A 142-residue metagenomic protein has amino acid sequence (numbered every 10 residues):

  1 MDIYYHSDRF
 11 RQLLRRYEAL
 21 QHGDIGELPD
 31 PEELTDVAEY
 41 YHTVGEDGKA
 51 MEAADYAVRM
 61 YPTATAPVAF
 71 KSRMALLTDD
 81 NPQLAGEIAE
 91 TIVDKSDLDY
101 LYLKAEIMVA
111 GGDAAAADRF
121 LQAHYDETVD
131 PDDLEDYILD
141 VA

Functional and structural regions predicted by a protein language model:
D2-F10, A19-P31, A89-V93, T128-D136: TPR-adjacent "capping" and linker segments in tetratricopeptide-repeat scaffold/adaptor proteins
R15-E18, G48-A57, N81-D94, A115-E127: Alpha-helical repeat scaffolds
L28-L34, M60-V68, D94-L103, D130-D140: Generic helix N-cap/helix-start motif at coil->alpha-helix transitions
E33, E46-K49, A53, Q83-L84 (+2 more regions): Structural recognition of alpha-solenoid helical scaffolds
A38-R73: An N-terminal, globular interaction/scaffold subdomain
Y40-Y41, A75-L76, M108, V141-A142: Residue at a conserved register position within TPR or TPR-like alpha-solenoid repeats
V44, T78-D79, G111: Structural motif corresponding to the intra-repeat A-B loop/turn of tetratricopeptide repeats
R59-D97: Charged low-complexity stretches with an acidic bias
